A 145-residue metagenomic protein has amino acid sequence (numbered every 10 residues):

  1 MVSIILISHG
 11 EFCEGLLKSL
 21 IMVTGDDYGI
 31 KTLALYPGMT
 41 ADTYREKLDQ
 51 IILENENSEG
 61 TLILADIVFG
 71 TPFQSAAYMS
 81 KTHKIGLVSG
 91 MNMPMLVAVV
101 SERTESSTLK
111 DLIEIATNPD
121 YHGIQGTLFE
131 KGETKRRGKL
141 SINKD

Functional and structural regions predicted by a protein language model:
V2-L64, V68-D145: N-terminal loops that bind phosphate or other acidic moieties and the adjacent beta-alpha structural core
